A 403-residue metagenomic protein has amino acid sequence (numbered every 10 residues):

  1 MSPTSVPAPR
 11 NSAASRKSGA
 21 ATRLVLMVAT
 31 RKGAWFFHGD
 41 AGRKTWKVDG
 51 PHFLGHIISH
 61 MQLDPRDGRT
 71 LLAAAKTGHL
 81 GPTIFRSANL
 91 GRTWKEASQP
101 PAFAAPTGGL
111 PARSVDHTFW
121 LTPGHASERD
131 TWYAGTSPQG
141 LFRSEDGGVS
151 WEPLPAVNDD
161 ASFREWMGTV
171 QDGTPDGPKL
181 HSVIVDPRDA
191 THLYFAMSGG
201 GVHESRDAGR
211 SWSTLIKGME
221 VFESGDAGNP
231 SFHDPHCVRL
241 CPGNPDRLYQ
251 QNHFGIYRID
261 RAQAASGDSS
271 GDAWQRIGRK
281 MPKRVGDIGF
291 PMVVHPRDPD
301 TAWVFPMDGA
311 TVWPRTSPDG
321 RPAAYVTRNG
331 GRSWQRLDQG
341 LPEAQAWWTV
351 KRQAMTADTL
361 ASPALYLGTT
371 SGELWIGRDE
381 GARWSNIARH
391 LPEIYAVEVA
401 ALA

Functional and structural regions predicted by a protein language model:
M1-A403: Extracellular glycan-interacting surfaces
